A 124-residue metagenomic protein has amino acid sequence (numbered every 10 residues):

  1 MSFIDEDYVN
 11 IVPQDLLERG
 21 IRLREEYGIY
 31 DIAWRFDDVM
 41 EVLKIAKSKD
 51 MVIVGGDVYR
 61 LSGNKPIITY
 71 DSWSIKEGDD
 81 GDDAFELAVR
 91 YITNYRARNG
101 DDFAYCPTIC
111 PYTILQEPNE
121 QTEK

Functional and structural regions predicted by a protein language model:
M1-A33: Long, contiguous N-terminal structural blocks used for assembly/anchoring
M1-E6, P118-K124: Charge-rich alpha-helical segments
I11, V54-G56, E120: N-terminal targeting/docking segments
I29-W34, M51-N64, A97-Y112: Short glycine-rich, low-complexity/disordered patches
F36-V39, F85: Short amphipathic alpha-helical segments that mediate assembly, nucleic-acid/protein binding, or membrane association
M40-S48: N-terminal domain-onset segments
S48-T93, A97: Acidic, low-complexity, intrinsically disordered interaction modules
G81-E123: Amphipathic alpha-helical binding modules
